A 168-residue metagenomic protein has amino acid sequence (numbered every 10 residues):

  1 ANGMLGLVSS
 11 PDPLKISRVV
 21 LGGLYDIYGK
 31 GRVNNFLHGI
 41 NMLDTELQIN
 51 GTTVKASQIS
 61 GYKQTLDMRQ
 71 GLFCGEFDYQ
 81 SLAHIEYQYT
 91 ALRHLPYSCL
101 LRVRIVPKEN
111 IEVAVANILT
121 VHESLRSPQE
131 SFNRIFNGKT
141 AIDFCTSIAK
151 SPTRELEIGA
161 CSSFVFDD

Functional and structural regions predicted by a protein language model:
A1-D168: Beta-sandwich/jelly-roll carbohydrate-recognition scaffolds of carbohydrate-active enzymes
